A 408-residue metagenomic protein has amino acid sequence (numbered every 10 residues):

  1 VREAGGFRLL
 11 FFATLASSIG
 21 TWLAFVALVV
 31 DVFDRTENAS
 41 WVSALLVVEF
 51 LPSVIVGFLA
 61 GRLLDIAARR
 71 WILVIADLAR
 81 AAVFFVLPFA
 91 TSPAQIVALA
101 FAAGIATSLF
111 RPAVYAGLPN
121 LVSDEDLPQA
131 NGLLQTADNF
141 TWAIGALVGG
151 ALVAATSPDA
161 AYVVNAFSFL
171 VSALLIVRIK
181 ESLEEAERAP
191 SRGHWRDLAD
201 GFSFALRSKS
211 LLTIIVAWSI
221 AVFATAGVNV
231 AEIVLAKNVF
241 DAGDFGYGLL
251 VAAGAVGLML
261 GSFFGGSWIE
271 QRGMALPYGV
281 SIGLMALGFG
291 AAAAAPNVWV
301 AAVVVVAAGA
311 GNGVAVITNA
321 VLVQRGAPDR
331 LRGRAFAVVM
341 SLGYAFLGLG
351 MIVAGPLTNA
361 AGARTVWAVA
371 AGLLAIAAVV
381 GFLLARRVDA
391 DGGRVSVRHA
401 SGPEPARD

Functional and structural regions predicted by a protein language model:
V1-D408: Alpha-helical transmembrane-bundle signature of multi-pass membrane transport and export proteins
